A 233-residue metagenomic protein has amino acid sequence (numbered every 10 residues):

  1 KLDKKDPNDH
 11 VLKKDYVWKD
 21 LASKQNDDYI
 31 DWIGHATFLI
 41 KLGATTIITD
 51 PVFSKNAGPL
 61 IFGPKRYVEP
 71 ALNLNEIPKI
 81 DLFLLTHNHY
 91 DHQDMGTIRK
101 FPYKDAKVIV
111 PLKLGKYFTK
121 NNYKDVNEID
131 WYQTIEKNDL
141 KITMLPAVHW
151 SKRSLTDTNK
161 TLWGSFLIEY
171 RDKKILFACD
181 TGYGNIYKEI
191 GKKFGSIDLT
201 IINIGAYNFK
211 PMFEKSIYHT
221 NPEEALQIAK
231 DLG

Functional and structural regions predicted by a protein language model:
K1-E76, I168-C179, D198-G205: Metallo-beta-lactamase
K5-D27, K107-K173: Metallo-beta-lactamase
T45, Y103-A106, Y123, L232-G233: A short helix->loop->beta-strand "cap" motif at the edges of active sites that frequently abuts
F53-P70, W150-T158, F209-H219: Acidic/histidine-rich helix-loop elements that form or flank divalent-metal/phosphate-binding sites at the catalytic
N56, H89-Q93, G115-Y117, Q133-E136 (+3 more regions): Active-site environment of divalent metal-dependent phosphoester hydrolases
F62-I109, G195-I201: Active-site metal-binding motif and surrounding structural segment of the metallo-beta-lactamase
I77, L82, K107-I109, K113-Y117 (+1 more regions): Cap/insert and terminal regions of metallo-dependent hydrolase folds
G96-F101, N121-N122, I186-I190: A short acidic, amphipathic alpha-helical/loop segment
